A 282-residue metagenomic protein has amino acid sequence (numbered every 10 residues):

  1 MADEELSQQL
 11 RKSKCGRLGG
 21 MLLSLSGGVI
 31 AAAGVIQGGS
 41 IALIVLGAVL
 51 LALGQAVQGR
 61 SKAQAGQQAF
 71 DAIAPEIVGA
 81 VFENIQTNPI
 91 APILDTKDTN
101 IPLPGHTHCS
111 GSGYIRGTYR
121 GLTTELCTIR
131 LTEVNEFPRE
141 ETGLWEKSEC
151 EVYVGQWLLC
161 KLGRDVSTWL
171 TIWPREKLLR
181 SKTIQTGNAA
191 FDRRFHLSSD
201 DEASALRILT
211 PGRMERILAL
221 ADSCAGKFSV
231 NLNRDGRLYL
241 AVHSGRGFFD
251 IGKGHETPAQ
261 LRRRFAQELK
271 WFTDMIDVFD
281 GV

Functional and structural regions predicted by a protein language model:
M1-G16: Cytosolic juxtamembrane N-terminal segments of multi-pass membrane proteins
G16-V35: Canonical alpha-helical transmembrane segments of integral membrane proteins
A32-V49: Hydrophobic alpha-helical transmembrane segments
V45, V57-Q58, G252: General secondary-structure edge motif
A52-E76: Transmembrane-cytosolic junction motif
P75, G79-V282: Charged, low-complexity intrinsically disordered regions
